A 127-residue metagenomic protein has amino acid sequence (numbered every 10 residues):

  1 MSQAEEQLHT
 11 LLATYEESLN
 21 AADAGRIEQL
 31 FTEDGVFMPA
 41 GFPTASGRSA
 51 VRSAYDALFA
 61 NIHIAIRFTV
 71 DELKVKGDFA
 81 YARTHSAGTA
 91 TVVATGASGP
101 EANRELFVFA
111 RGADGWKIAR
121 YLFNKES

Functional and structural regions predicted by a protein language model:
E5-L11, A24-K76, H85, A97-P100: A solvent-exposed, acidic/Ser-Thr-rich amphipathic alpha-helical stretch
F79-A80: Interdomain hinge and pocket-entrance segments immediately C-terminal to HTH DNA-binding domains
R83-H85, A119: Beta-strand residues in well-ordered beta-sheet regions across diverse protein folds
H85-T91: Generic short beta-strand segments
V93-T95: Extracellular loop and loop/strand-boundary signature of outer-membrane beta-barrel proteins
A102-S127: Short beta-strand edge/turn micro-motifs at domain boundaries
